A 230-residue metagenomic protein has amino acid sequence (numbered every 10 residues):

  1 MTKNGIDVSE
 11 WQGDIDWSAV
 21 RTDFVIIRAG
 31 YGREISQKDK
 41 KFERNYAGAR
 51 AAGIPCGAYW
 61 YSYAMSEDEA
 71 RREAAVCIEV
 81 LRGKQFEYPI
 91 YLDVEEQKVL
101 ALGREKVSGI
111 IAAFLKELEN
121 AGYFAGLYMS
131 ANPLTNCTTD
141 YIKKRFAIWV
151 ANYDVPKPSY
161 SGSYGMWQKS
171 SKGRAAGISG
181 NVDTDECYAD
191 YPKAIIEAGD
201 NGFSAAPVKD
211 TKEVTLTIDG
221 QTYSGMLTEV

Functional and structural regions predicted by a protein language model:
M1-A19, T139-T211: Functionally critical loop-and-helix segments that line ligand-binding/catalytic clefts of soluble enzyme domains
M1-L115, E119-F124: Substrate-binding cleft of extracellular glycoside hydrolase catalytic domains
E34, M65, L134, K157 (+1 more regions): Flexible, glycine-rich phosphate/dinucleotide-binding loops and adjacent beta-alpha linkers at cofactor/substrate
W60, M129, N152: Short beta-strand/turn micro-motifs composed of small residues that flank or help shape donor/cofactor-binding pockets
R72, P133-K143: Glycine-rich, charge-decorated loop segments at or immediately adjacent to ligand/cofactor-binding or catalytic sites
E95, Y128-S130, D219: Short loop/turn motifs enriched for small/polar and acidic residues
L118-N136: Aromatic-lined carbohydrate-recognition surfaces of secreted/lumenal glycan-active proteins
A205-V230: Short, low-complexity, charged amphipathic interaction modules
